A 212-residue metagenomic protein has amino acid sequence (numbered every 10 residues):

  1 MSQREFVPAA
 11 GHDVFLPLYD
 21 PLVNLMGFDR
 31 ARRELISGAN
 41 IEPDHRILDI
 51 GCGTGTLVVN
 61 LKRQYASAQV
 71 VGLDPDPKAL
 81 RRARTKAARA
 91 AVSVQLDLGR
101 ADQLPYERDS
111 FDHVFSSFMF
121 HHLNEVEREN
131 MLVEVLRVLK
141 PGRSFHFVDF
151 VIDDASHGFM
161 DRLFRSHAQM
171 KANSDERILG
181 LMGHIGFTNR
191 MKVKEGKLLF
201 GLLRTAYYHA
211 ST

Functional and structural regions predicted by a protein language model:
M1-P17: N-terminal, positively charged/glycine-rich alpha-helical extensions of SAM-dependent methyltransferases
Q3-F6, H146-R204: C-terminal alpha-helical "lid/dimerization" subdomain adjacent to the S-adenosyl-L-methionine
G27-P43: Conserved alpha-helix/loop element of class I SAM-dependent methyltransferases that forms part of the SAM/SAH-binding
R46, G142-S144: Short glycine-centered segments of the SAM/dcSAM-binding site in methyltransferase folds
L48-I50, T54-Q103: Class I SAM-dependent methyltransferase SAM/SAH-binding core
D102-H113: A short acidic, Gly/Pro-enriched loop at the edge of an enzyme's catalytic core that lines a small-molecule cofactor
H113-V126: A short SAM/SAH-binding and catalytic strip from SAM-dependent methyltransferases
E129-P141: A short glycine-rich, Lys/Arg-flanked "PGG" loop and its adjoining helix->strand segment in the class I
